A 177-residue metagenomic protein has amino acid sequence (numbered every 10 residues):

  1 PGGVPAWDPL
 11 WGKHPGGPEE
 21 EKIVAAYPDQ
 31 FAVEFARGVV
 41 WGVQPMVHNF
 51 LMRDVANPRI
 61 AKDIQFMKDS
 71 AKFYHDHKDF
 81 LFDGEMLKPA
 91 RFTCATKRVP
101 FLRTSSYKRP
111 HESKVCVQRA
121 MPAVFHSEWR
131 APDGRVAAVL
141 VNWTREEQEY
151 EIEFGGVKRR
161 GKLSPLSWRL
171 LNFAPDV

Functional and structural regions predicted by a protein language model:
P1-V157, P165: Active-site-proximal substrate-binding groove within the catalytic cores of carbohydrate-active enzymes
R160-V177: C-terminal beta-strand-rich structural cap/linker in extracellular carbohydrate-active enzymes
